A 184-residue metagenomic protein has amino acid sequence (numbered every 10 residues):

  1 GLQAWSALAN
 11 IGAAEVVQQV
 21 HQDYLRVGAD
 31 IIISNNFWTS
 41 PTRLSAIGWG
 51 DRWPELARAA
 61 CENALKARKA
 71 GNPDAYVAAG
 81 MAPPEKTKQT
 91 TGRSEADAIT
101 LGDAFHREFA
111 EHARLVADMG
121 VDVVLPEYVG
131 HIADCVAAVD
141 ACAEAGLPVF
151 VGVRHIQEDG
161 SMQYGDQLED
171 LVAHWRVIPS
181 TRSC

Functional and structural regions predicted by a protein language model:
G1-C184: Domain-level signal for soluble alpha/beta catalytic cores
